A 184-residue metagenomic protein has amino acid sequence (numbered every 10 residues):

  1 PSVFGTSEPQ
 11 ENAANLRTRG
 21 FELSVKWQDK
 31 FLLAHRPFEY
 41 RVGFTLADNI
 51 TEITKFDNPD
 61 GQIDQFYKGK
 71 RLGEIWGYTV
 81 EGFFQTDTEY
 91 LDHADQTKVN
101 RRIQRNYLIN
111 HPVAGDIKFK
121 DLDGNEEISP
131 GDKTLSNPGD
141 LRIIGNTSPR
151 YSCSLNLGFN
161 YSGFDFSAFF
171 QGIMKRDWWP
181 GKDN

Functional and structural regions predicted by a protein language model:
P1, R19-D29, Y40-D48, C153-F159 (+1 more regions): Membrane-embedded beta-strands that build the outer-membrane beta-barrel scaffold
S2-T18, E39, F169-N184: Small-side-chain secondary-structure face that scaffolds active or pore-lining regions
P9, I53, C153-L155: Residue-level marker for the onset of beta-strands and adjacent loop->beta junctions in well-ordered domains
E11-R17, F21, K30-G145, W178: Conserved small-residue
E52, N125, I143, N160-N184: C-terminal beta-signal and adjacent terminal beta-strands/loops of Gram-negative outer-membrane beta-barrel proteins
N146-C153: Short, glycine/acidic-rich beta->alpha junctions
